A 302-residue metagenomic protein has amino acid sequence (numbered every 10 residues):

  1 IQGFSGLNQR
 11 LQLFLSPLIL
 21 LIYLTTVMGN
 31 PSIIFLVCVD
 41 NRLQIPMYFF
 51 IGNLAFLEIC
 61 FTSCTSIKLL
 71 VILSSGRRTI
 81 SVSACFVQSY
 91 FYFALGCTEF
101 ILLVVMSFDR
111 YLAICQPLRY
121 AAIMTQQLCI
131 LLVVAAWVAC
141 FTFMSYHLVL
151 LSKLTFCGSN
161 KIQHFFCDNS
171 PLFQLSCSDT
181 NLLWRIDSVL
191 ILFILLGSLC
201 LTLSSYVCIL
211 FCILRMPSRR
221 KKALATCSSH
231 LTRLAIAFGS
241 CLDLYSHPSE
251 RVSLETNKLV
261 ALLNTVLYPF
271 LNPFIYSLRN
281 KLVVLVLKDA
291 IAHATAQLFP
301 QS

Functional and structural regions predicted by a protein language model:
I1-S302: Transmembrane helical core of 7TM receptor-like proteins
